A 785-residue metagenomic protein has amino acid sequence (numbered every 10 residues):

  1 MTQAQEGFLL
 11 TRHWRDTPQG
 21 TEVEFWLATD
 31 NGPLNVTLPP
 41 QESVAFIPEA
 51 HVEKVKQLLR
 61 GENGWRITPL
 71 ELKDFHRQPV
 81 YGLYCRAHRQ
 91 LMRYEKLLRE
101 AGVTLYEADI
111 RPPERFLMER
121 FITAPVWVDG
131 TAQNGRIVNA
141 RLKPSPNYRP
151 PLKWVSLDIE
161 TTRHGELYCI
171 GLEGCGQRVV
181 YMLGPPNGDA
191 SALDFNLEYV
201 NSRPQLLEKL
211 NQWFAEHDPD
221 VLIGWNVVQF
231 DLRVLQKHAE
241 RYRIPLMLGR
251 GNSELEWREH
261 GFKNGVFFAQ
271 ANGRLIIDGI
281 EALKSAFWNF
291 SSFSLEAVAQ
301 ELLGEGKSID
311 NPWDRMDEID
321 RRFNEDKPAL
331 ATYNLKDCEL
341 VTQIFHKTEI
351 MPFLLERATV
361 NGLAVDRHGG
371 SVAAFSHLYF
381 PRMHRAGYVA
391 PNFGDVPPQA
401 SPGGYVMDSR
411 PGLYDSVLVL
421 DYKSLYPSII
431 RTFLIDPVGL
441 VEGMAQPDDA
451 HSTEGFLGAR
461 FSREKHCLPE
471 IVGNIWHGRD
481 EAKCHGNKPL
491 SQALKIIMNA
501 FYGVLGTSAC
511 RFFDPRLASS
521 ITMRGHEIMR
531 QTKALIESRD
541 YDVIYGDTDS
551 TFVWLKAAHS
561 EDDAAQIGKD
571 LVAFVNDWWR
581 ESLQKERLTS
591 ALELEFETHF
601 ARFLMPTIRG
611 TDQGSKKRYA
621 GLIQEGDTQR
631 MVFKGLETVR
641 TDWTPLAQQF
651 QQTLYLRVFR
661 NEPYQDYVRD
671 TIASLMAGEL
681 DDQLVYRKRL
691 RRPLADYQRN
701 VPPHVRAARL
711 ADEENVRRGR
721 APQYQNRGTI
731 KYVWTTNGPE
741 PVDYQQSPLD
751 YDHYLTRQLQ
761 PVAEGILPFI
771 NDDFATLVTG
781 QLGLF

Functional and structural regions predicted by a protein language model:
M1-I280, A286-P391, Q399-L418, Y422-I475 (+9 more regions): The two-metal-ion catalytic cores of nucleic-acid processing enzymes
R15-T29, P33, F345, M351 (+8 more regions): DNA-dependent DNA polymerase catalytic subunits
L83, D278, S508, F512 (+1 more regions): Short, hydrophobic beta-strand segments
V180-F195, V504-M523: Gly-rich Lys/Arg/Thr-decorated short loops/hinges at beta-loop-alpha junctions or inter-strand turns that position
N196-R203, A518, T522, E561-A565: Flexible, glycine- and charge-enriched loops at secondary-structure boundaries
E281-K284, H599-A601: Residues that form or immediately flank small-molecule/cofactor binding pockets and catalytic motifs
I309-D314, G503-T507, D542-F552: Core alpha/beta catalytic barrel or barrel-like domain that forms the active/cofactor pocket in diverse metabolic
G478-E481: Catalytic P-loop NTP-binding/switch module of NTPases
